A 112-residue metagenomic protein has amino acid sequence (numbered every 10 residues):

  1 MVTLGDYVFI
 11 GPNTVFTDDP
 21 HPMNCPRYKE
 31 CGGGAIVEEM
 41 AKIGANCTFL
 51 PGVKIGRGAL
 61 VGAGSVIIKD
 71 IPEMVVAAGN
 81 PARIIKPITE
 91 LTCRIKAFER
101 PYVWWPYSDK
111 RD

Functional and structural regions predicted by a protein language model:
M1-K54, I88-T89: Flexible, glycine/small-residue-enriched loop-and-beta-strand segment within the central core of proteins
V2, V53-K54, G64-S65, I71 (+2 more regions): Short beta-to-alpha loop/turn elements within the nucleotide-binding domains of ABC transporters
F9, K42, T48, L60 (+2 more regions): Short-chain dehydrogenase/reductase
F16, F49, R57, I67-K69 (+1 more regions): Basic, gly/Ser/Thr/Pro-rich low-complexity segments located predominantly at protein N termini
P22, I55-G58, E73, L91-C93: Short amphipathic alpha-helical leader/targeting segments
P22-R27, K96, Y102-V103: Short gly/ser/thr-rich secondary-structure transition/capping motifs
E73-R100: Conserved beta-strand-loop-alpha-helix hinge in the C-terminal portion of ABC ATPase nucleotide-binding domains
P101-D112: ABC ATPase nucleotide-binding domains
